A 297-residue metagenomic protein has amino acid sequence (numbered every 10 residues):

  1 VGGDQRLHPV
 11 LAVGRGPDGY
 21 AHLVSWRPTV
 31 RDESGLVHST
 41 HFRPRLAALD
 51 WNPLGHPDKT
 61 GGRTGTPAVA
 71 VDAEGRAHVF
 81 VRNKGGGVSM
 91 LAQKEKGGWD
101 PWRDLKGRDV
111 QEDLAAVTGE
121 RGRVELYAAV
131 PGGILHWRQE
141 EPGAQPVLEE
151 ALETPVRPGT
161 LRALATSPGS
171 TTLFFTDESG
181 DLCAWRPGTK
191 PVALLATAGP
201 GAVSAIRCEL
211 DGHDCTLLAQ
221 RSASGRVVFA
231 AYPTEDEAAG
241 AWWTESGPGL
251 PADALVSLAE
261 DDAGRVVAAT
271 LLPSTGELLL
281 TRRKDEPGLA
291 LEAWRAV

Functional and structural regions predicted by a protein language model:
V1-V297: A structural motif
